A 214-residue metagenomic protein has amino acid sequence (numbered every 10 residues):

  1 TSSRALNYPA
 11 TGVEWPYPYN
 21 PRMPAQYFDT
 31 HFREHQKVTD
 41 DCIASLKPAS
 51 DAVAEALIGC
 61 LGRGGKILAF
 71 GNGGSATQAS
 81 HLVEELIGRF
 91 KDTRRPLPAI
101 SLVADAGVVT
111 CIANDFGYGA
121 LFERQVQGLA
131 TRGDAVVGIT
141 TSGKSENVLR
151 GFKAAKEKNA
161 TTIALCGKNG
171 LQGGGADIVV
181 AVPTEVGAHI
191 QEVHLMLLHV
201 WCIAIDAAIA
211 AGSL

Functional and structural regions predicted by a protein language model:
T1-A10: Extreme N-terminal basic, low-complexity initiation segments that serve as generic localization/processing leaders
R22-S45: Generic N-terminal amphipathic, Lys/Arg-enriched alpha-helix
S45-R63: A short, well-structured juxtamembrane/interface segment
I67-L68, T162: Hydrophobic beta-strand scaffold residues
L68-F70, V137: Conserved beta-strand elements of the Class I
S75, S80-L214: Glycine-rich phosphate-binding loops that contact phosphosugars or nucleotide phosphates
